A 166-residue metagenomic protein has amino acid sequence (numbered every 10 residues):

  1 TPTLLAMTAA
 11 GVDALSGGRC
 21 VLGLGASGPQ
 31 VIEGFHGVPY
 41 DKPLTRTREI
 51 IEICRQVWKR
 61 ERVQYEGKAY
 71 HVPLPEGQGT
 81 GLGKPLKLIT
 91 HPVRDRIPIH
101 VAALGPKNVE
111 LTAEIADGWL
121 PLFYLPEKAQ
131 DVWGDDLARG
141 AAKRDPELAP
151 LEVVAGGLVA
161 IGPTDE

Functional and structural regions predicted by a protein language model:
T1-E166: Active-site-adjacent structural elements that line small-molecule/cofactor binding pockets in enzymes
